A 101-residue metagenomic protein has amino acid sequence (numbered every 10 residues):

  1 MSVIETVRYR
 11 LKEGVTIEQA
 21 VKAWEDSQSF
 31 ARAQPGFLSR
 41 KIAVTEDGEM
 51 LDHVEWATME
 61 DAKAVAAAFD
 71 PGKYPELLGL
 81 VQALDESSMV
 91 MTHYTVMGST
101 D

Functional and structural regions predicted by a protein language model:
V3, Y9-K12, L38-L51, P75-D101: Glycine-rich beta-strand-turn "strand-cap" elements at beta-sheet edges
R10-K22: Short, surface-exposed ligand-recognition loops at beta-strand->loop->(often short) alpha-helix junctions that present
E13-G14, E49, A57-A62: Short, charged/polar surface micro-motifs in flexible loops or helix N-caps
V15-I17, S27-F30, R40-A43: Intrinsically disordered, low-complexity segments enriched in polar/charged residues with Gly/Pro, especially when
E25-L38, E55-V90: An amphipathic, aromatic/His-enriched active-site/gating alpha helix that lines ligand/cofactor pockets
